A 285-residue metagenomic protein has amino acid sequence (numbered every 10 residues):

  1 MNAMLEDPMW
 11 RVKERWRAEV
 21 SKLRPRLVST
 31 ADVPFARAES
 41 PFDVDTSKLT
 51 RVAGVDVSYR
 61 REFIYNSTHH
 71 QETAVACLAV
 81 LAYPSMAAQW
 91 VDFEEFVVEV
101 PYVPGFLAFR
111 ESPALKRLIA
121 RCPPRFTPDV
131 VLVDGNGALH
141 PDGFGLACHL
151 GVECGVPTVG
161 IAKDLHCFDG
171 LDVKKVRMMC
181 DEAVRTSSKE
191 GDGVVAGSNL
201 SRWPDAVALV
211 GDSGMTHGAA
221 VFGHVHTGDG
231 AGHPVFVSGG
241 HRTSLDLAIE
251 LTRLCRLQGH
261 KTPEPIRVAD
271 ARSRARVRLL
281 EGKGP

Functional and structural regions predicted by a protein language model:
N2-S40, T46, D164, V173-P285: C-terminal binding/interaction regions
L5-D7, V12-K13, E19, F106-F109 (+5 more regions): Polyanion-binding surfaces on beta-sheet-dominated domains and ring/shell assemblies
T50-Y65: Two-metal-ion RNase H-like nuclease active-site motif
Y59, T158-G160: Hydrophobic alpha-helical segments, chiefly the membrane-spanning helices and signal/signal-anchor peptides
R61-F126: A glycine-rich, hydrophobic loop/mini-helix early in the fold
P101-F106, V133-P141, H233-G239: Flexible, glycine/proline-enriched loop segments at strand-loop-helix junctions that form or flank small-ligand binding
P113-L150, C154-V156, D164, D169: Catalytic-site beta-strand/loop segments enriched in glycine and acidic/polar residues
